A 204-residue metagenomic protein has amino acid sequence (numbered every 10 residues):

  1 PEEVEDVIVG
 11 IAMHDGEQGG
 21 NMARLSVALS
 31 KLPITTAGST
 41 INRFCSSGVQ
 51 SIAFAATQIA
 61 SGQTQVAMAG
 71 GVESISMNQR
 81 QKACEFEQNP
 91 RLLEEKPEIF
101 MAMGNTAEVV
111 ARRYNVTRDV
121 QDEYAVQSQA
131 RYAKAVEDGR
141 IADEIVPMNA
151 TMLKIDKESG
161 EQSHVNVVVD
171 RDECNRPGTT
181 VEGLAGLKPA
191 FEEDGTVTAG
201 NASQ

Functional and structural regions predicted by a protein language model:
E2, V7-Q65, F86, P97-E108 (+1 more regions): Conserved catalytic cysteine-centered active-site region of acyl-thioester-dependent Claisen-condensing enzymes
E2-G10, A37-N42, A67-E73, D122-Q127 (+1 more regions): Beta-strand segments within the central parallel beta-sheet cores of soluble alpha/beta enzyme folds
D15, S74-S76, Y132, Q204: Glycine-rich nucleotide phosphate-binding loop and flanking beta-alpha elements of Rossmann-like dinucleotide-binding
G19-G20, M77-A83, S159-G160: Short acidic, glycine/serine/threonine-rich loops at helix termini
I41-V72, A111-R140: Active-site-proximal alpha-helical scaffold in enzymes
S61-L93: Glycine/threonine-rich beta-strand-loop-alpha-helix active-site module that forms ligand/phosphate-binding
Q81-D119: A glycine/threonine-rich phosphate-anchoring loop and its flanking beta-alpha core in nucleotide/phosphate-binding
E123-Q204: N-terminal extracellular/periplasmic Venus flytrap/periplasmic-binding protein-like
